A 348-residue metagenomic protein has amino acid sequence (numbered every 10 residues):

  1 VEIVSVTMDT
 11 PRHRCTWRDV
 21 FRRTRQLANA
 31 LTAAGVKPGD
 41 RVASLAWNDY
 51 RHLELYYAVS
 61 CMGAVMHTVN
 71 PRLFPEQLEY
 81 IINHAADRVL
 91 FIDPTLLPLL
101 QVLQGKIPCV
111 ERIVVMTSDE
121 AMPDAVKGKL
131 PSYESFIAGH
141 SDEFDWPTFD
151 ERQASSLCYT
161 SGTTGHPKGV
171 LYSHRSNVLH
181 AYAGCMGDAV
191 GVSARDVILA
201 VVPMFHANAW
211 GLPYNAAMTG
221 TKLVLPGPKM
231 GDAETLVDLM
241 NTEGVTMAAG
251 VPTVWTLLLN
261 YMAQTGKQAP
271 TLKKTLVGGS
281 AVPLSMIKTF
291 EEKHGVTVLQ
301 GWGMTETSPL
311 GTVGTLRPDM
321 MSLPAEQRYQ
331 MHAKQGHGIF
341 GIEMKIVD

Functional and structural regions predicted by a protein language model:
E2-D49, L53-Y57, F74-E79, K129-S135: Conserved AMP-binding/adenylate-forming core of the ANL superfamily
L31-V36, H140-R152, L157-L199, G211-L212 (+1 more regions): Conserved adenylate-forming
T32, Y50-V69, L78-E79, C185-D188 (+4 more regions): Hydrophobic alpha-helical segments in the ANL/AMP-binding
A33-A34, C61-S135, F149, V251: Structural core segment of the AMP-binding/adenylate-forming
R41, W47-H67, P71-P75, N83-V89 (+5 more regions): A short helix-loop-beta submotif of the ANL/AMP-binding
A46-D49, N70, V192, V201-H206 (+1 more regions): Conserved AMP-binding
V178-V197, A207-T246, Y261: Conserved AMP-binding/adenylation subdomain of ANL enzymes
M218, V245-G250, L259-Q330, E343-K345: Gly/Ser/Thr-rich phosphate-binding loop
